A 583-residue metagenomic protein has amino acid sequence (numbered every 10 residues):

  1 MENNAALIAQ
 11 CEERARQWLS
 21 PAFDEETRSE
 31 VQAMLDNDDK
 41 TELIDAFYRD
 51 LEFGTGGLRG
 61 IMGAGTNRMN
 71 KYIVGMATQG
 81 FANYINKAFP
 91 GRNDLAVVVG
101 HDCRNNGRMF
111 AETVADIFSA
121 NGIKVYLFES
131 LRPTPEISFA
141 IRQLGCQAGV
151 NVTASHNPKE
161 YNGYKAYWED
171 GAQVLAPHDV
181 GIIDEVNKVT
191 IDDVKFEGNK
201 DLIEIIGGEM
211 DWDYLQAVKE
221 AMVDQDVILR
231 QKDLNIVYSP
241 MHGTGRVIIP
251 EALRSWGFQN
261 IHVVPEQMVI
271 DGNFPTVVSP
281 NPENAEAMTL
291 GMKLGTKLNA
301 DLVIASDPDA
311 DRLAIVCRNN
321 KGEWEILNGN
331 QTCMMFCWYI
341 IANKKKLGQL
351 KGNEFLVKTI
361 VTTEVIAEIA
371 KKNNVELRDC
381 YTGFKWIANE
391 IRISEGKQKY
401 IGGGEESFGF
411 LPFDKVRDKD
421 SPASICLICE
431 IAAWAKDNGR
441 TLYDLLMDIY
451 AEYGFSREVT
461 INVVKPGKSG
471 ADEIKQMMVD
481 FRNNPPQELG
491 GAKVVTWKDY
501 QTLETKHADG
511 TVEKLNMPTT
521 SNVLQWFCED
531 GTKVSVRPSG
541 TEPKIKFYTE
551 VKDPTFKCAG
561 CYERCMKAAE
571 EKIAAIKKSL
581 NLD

Functional and structural regions predicted by a protein language model:
E2, A6-V114, I203-I236, T244: An N-terminal, well-structured beta->alpha segment
W18, A22, E26, E42-A46 (+3 more regions): Gly/Ser/Thr-enriched, mixed-charge loops and adjacent short helices that form phosphate/oxyanion-binding elements
F47-N67, A154-N157, P240-A252, P308 (+3 more regions): Conserved phosphate/anionic-ligand binding catalytic regions in large, soluble enzymes, centered on
V98-Y161, Q259-I315: N-terminal small/polar loop signature for handling phosphorylated ligands or for N-terminal nucleophile
R108-T113, S138-R142, E160-A166, N187 (+10 more regions): Short acidic, glycine/serine/threonine-rich loops at helix termini
Y167-K195, N330-N353, K358-E368, S421: Glycine-rich phosphate-binding loop plus the immediately following alpha-helix
T296, A300-L302, S306, E323-E325 (+3 more regions): Phosphate-binding and adjacent anionic-ligand microenvironments
